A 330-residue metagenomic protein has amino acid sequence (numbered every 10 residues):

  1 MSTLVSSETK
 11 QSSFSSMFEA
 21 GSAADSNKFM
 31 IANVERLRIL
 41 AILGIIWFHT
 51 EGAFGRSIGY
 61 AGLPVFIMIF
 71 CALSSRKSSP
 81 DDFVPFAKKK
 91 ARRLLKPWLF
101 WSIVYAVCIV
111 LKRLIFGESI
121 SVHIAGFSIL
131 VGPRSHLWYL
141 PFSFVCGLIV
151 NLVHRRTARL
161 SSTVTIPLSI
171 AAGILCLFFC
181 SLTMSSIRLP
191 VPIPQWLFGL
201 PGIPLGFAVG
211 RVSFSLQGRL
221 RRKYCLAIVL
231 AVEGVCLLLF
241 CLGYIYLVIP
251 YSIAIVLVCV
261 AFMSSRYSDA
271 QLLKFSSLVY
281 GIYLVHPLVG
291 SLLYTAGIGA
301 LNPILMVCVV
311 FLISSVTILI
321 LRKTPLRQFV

Functional and structural regions predicted by a protein language model:
M1-L175, I298-V330: Membrane-cytosol interface segments of multi-pass membrane proteins, especially ER/Golgi lipid-handling enzymes
A24-L37, R56-G59, K88, G132 (+6 more regions): Membrane-interface helix-boundary signature
L43-T50, S169-S185, I228-C241, I282-L288: Aromatic-anchored segments of alpha-helical transmembrane domains
G52-A53, G290-L292: Active-site environment of divalent metal-dependent phosphoester hydrolases
Y60-M68, W138-G147, Q195-I203, L247-V258: Hydrophobic core segments of transmembrane alpha-helices in multi-pass, intramembrane catalytic enzymes
A72-F83, A208-S215, A261-A270, V289 (+1 more regions): Juxtamembrane membrane-interface segments at transmembrane alpha-helix termini
F179-S185, L189, W196-L200, R211-L273 (+2 more regions): Alpha-helical transmembrane segments and terminal signal-anchor/GPI-anchor hydrophobic tails, characterized by long
A254, S277-G290: Hydrophobic alpha-helical membrane segments
